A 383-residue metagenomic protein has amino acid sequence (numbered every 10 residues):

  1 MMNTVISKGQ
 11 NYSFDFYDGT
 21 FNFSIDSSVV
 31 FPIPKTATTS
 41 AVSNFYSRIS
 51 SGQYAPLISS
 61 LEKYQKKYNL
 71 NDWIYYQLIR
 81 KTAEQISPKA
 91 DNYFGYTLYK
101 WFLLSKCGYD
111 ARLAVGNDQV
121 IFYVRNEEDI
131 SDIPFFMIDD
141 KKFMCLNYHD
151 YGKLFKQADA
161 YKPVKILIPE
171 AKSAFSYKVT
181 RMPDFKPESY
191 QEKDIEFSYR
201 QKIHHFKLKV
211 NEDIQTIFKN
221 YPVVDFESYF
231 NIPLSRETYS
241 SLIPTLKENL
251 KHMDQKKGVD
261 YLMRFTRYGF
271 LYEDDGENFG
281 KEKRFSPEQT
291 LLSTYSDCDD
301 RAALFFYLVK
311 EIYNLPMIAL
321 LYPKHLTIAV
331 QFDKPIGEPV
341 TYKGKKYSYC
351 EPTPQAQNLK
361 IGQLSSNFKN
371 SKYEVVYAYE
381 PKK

Functional and structural regions predicted by a protein language model:
M1-N3: Sec-dependent N-terminal signal peptides
V5-K383: A structural boundary/capping signal
